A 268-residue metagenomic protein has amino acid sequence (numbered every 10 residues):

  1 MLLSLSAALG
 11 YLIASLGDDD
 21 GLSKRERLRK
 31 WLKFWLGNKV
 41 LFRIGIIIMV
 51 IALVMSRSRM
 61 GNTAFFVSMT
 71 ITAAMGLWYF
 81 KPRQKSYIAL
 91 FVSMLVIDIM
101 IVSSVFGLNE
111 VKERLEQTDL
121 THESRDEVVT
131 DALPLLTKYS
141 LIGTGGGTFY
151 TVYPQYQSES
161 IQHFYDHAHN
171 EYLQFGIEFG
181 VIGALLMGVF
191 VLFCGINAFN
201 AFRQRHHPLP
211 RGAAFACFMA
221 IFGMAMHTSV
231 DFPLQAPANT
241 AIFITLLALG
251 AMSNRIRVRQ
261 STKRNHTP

Functional and structural regions predicted by a protein language model:
M1-R83, Y87-L108, I177, A184-V230 (+2 more regions): Alpha-helical transmembrane segments of multi-pass inner-membrane proteins
K24, R43, S124, V128 (+2 more regions): Juxtamembrane loop-helix boundary motifs flanking transmembrane segments in multi-pass membrane proteins
V105-L120: Hydrophobic alpha-helical transmembrane segments in integral membrane proteins
E116-E123, S160-D166, L209: Short, contiguous acidic/charged loop-to-helix segments that flank catalytic cores in large enzymes
D126-D166, Y172-F175, F179-L186: TM-adjacent membrane-interface loops and short helices in multi-pass inner/ER membrane proteins
S261-P268: Short, charged juxtamembrane terminal tails flanking transmembrane helices
